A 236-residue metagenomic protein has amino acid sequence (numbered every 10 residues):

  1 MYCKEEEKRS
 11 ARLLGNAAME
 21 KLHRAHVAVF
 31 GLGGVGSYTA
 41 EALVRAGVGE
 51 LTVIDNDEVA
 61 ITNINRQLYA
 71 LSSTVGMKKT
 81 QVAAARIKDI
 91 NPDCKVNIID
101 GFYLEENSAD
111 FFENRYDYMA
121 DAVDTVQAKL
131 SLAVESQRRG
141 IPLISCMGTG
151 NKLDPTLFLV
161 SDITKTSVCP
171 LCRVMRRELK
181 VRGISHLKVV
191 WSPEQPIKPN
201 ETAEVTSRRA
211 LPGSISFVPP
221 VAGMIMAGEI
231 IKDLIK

Functional and structural regions predicted by a protein language model:
M1-V27: N-terminal charged helix/coil linker that caps or initiates catalytic domains
Y2, E6, F112-Y118, V123 (+5 more regions): Glycine-rich phosphate/adenylate-binding loop
V29-G31, I54: Conserved N-terminal Rossmann-fold NAD(P)-binding element of oxidoreductases
V35: Hydrophobic/small residue at the entry helix of a nucleotide-binding pocket
R45-E50, R138: Conserved S-adenosyl-L-methionine
V48, V53-N91: Glycine-rich phosphate-binding loop and adjoining beta1-alpha1-beta2 segment of Rossmann-like nucleotide-binding folds
D100-S108: Conserved SAM/SAH-binding loop
